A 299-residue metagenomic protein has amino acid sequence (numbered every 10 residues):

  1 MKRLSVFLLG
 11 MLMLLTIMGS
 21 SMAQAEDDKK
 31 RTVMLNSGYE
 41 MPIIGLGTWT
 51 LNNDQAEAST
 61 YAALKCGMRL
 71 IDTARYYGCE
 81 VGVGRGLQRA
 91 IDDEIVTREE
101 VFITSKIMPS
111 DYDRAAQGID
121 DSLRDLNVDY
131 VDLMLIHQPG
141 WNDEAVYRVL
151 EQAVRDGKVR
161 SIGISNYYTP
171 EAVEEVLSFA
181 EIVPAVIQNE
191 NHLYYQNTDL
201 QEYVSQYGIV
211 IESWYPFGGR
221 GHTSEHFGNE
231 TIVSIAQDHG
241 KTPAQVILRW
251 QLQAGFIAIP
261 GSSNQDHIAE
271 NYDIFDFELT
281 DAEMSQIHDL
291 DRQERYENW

Functional and structural regions predicted by a protein language model:
M1-L8: Bacterial N-terminal signal peptides that target proteins for export
L9-I17: Bacterial N-terminal signal peptides
A23-V101, F217-G219: N-terminal binding-site loop/beta-alpha segment at the start of enzyme catalytic domains that lines or forms
W49-D54, A74-G82, M108-D113, Q138-D143 (+2 more regions): Acidic-and-aromatic substrate-binding clefts and catalytic sites of carbohydrate-active enzymes
L51-L64, D111-N127, A145, P170-E174 (+1 more regions): Short, acidic/polar
T97-D111, D132-P139, N166, N191: A short, structured active-site edge motif that brings together acidic residues
A116-L135, Q152-D156: CE4/NodB-like, metal-dependent polysaccharide N-deacetylase domain that modifies extracellular/periplasmic N-acetylated
Q138-W299: Beta/alpha (TIM)-barrel catalytic core signal, keyed to glycine-rich beta->alpha loops juxtaposed to Asp/Glu that bind
